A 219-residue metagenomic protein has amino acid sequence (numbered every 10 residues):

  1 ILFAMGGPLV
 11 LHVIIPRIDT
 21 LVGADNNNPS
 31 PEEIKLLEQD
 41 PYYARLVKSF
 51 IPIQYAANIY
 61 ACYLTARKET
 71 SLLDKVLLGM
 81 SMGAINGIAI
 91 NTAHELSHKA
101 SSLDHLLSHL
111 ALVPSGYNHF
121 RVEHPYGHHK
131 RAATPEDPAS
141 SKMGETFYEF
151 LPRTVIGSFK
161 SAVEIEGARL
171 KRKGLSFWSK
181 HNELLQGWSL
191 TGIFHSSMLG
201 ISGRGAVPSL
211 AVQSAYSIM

Functional and structural regions predicted by a protein language model:
I1-T20, Y42-L64, L73-N86, S179-M219: Alpha-helical bilayer-embedded segments of polytopic membrane proteins, i.e., transmembrane/intramembrane helices
T20-L36: Membrane-helix interface/capping segments
D25-N26, S30, T65-E69, A93-S101 (+4 more regions): Membrane-interfacial segments
E33-Q39, L170-L175: Cytosolic juxtamembrane amphipathic/interface segments immediately preceding and feeding into a transmembrane helix
L36-V47, A139: Juxtamembrane helix-loop boundaries in multi-pass membrane proteins
K48, V76-T191: Membrane-embedded catalytic scaffold of the fatty acid hydroxylase/desaturase
N58-T65, G127-A133: Internal transmembrane alpha-helix with an interfacial aromatic "cap," most often the third helix
